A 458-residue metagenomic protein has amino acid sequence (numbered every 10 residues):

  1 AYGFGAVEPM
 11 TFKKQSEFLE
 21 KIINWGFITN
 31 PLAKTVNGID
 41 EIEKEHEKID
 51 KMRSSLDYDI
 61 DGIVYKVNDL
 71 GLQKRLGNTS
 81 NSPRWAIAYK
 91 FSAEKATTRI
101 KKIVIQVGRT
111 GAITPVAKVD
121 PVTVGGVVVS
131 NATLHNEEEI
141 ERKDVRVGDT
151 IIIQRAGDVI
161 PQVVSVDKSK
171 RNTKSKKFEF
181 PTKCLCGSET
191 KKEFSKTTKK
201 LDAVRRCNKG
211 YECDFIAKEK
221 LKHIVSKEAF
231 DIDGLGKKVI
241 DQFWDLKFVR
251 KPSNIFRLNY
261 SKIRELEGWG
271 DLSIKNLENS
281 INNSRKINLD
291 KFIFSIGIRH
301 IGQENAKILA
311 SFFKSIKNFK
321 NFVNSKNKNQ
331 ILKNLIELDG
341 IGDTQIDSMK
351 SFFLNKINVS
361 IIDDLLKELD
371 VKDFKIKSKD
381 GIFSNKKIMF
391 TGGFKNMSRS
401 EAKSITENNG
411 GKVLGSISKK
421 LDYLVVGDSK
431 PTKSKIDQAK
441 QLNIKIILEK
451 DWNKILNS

Functional and structural regions predicted by a protein language model:
A1-F91, K95-T98, K102, L309-K320: Extended, domain-scale alpha-helical bundle/helix-rich regions
K48, V124-E138: Short, structured beta-strand/loop micro-motifs enriched in basic residues and often containing a Trp
L70, T150-D158, G393, I447: Short, surface-exposed secondary-structure boundary micro-motifs
G77-I103, K168-K192, L277-S280, K356-N385: Long, charged amphipathic helices and adjacent flexible linkers at domain junctions
G126, V145-R146, V249, S418: Short, well-ordered loop/turn sites that connect or cap secondary structure elements
D149-T150, K386: Structural motif
I151-D343, D347: Structural signature for extended repeat/solenoid scaffolds and their inter-repeat hinge/linker regions, spanning
L266-S458: DNA strand-break repair and replication-stress modules
